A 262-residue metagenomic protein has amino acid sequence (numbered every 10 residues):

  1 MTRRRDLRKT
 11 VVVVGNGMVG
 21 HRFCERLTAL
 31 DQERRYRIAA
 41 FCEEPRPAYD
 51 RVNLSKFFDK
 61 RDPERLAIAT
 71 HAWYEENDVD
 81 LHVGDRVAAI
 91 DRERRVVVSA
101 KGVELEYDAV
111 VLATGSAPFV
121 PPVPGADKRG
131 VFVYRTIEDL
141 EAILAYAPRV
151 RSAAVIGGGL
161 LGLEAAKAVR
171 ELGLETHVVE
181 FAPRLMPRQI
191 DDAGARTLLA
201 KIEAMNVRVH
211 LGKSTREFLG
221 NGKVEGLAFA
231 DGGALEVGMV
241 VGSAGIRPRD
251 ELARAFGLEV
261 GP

Functional and structural regions predicted by a protein language model:
M1-V12, A69-A154, A228-G232, V241-S243 (+1 more regions): FAD-binding core/adjacent interface of flavoenzyme oxidoreductases
T2-D80, A166-I190: Beta1-alpha1 glycine-rich phosphate/pyrophosphate-binding loop at the start of Rossmann-like nucleotide-binding domains
G15-M18, R135-T136, I156-L161: Glycine-rich Rossmann-fold phosphate-binding loop(s) that bind the pyrophosphate of adenine dinucleotide cofactors
G20, R51, A67, V120 (+4 more regions): A general structural signal for well-ordered alpha-helical segments in protein cores
L27-A29, N53-K56, V96-V97, P124-K128 (+4 more regions): Short, glycine/charged-enriched secondary-structure capping and boundary segments
R35-R37, L81-V98, L105, L172-P262: A Rossmann-like FAD-binding core segment of flavoenzymes
Y49, Y107, V120-P121, L163-E164 (+2 more regions): Glycine/Thr-rich phosphate-binding loops of Rossmann-like dinucleotide-binding domains
